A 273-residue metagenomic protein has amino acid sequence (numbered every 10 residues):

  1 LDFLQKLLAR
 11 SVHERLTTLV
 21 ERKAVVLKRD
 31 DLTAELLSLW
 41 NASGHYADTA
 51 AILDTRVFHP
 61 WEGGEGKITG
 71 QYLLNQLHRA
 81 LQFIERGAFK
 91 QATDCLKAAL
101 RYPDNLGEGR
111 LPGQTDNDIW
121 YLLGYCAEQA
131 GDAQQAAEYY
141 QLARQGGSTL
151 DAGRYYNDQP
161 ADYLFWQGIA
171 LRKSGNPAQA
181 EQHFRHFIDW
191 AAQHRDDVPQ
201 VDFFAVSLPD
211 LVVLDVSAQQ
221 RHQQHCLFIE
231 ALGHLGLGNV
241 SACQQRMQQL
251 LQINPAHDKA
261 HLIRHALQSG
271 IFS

Functional and structural regions predicted by a protein language model:
D2-F3, E35, Q71, Q76-H78 (+7 more regions): "A position-specific structural signal for the A-helix of alpha-solenoid helical repeats
R10-H13, Y46, F89, A133 (+3 more regions): TPR-repeat structural position
R15-L16, T49, A92, A136 (+2 more regions): Single-residue signature of alpha-solenoid repeat helices
V20-E21, D54, K97, D104 (+4 more regions): Alpha-solenoid helical repeat scaffolds
V20-L27, H59-I68, D104-P112, T149-Y156 (+1 more regions): Flexible helix-coil transition and linker loops at the boundaries of alpha-helical arrays
D30, G66, G70-L73, R110-N117 (+5 more regions): Start-of-helix signal in alpha-solenoid helical-repeat scaffolds, especially tetratricopeptide repeats
